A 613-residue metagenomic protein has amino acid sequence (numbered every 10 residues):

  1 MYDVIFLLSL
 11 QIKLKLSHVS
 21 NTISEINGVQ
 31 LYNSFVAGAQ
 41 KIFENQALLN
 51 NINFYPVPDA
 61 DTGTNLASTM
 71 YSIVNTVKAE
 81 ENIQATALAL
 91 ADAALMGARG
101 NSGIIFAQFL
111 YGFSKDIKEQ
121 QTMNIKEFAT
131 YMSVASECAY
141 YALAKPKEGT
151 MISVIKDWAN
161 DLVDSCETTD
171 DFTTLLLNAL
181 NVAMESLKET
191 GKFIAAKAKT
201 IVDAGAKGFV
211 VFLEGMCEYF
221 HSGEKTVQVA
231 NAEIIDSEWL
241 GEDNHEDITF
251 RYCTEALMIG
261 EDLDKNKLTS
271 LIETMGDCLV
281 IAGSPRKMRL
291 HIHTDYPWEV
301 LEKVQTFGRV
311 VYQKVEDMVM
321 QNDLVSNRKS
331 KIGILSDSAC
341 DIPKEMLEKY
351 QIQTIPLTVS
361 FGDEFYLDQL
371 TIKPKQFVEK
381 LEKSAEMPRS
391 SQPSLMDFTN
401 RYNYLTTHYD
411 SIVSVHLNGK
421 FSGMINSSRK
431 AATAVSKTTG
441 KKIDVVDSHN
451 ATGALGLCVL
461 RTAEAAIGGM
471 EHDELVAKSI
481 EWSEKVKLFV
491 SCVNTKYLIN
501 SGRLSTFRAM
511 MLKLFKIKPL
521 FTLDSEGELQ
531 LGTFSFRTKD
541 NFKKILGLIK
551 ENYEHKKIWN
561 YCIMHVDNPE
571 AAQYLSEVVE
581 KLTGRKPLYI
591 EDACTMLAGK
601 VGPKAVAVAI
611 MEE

Functional and structural regions predicted by a protein language model:
T22-V36, Q40, E44-N45, F54-A60 (+3 more regions): Acidic, glycine-enriched active-site microenvironments
A60-T64, R99-I104, A206-F209, R289 (+5 more regions): Gly/Ser/Thr-rich loops at beta-strand to alpha-helix junctions that form or flank small-molecule/cofactor-binding
N65-A79, I83-L90, T371-T406: Glycine-rich oxoanion-binding loops at beta->alpha junctions
G100, A107-Y111, H416-T438, L457-L460: Short Gly/Thr/Asp-enriched flexible loops that form oxyanion-binding sites at enzyme active sites
E137-Y141, S153-K156, N160-K287, K303 (+10 more regions): Mixed-charge interfacial surface used for oligomerization/domain docking and macromolecular partner engagement
I281-A282, G308-N322: Conserved short beta-strand edge segments in small beta-sheet-based binding/regulatory domains
Y296-Q313: Charge-rich, low-aromatic oligomerization/scaffolding segments with amphipathic character
L335-D397: N-terminal glycine-rich anion-binding loop in soluble enzyme alpha/beta folds
